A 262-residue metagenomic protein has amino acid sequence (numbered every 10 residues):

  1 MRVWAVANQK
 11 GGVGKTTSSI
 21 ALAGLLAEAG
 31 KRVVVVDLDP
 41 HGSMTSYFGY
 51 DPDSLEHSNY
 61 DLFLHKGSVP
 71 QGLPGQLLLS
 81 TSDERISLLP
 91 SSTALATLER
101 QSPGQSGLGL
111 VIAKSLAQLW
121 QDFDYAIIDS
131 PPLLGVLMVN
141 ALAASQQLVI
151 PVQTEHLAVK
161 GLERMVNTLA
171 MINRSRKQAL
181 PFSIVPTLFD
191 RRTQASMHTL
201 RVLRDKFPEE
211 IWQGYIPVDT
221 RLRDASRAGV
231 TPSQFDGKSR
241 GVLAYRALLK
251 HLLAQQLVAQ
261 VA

Functional and structural regions predicted by a protein language model:
M1-A262: P-loop NTP-binding core
